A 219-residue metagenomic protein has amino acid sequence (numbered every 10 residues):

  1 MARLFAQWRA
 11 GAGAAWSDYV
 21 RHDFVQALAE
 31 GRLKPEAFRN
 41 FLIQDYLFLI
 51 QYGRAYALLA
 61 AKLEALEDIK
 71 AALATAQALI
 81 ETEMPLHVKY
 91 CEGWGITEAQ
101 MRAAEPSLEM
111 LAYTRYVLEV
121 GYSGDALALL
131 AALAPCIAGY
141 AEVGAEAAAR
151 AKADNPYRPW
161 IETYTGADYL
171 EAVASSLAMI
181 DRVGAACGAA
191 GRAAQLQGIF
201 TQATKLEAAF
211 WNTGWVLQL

Functional and structural regions predicted by a protein language model:
M1-A10, L219: Basic/polar N-terminal segments that are highly enriched at the extreme N-terminus, encompassing both cleavable
R9-L33, Y52, L177-A186: Short alpha-helical hairpin
G13-D18, L33-K62, T82, A131-A141 (+1 more regions): Alpha-helical bundle segments that constitute or directly flank the non-heme di-iron/ferroxidase center
V20-R21, F48-A55, T82-L86, E109-Y113 (+4 more regions): Amphipathic, well-ordered alpha-helical segments in soluble domains
L63-D68, A190-A194: Structural helix-adjacent loops and short alpha-helical linkers that scaffold large soluble proteins
E67-E171, T201: Active-site-proximal alpha-helical scaffolds that flank and shape metal-associated catalytic sites
Y169-F200: Long amphipathic all-alpha helical oligomerization modules
A194-L219: Acidic, carboxylate-rich catalytic segments that either coordinate divalent cations
